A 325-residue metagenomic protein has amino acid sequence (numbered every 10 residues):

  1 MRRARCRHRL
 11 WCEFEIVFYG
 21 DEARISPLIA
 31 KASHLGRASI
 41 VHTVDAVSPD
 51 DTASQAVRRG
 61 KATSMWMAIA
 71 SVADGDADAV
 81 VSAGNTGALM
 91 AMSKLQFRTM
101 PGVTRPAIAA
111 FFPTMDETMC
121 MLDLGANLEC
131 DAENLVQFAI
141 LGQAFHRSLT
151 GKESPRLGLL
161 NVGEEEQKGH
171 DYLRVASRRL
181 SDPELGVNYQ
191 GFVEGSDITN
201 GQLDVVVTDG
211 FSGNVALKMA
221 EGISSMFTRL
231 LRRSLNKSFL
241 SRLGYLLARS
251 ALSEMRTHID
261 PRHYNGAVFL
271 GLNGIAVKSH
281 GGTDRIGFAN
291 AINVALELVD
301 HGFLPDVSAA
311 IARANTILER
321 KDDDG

Functional and structural regions predicted by a protein language model:
M1-P49: N-terminal glycine-rich anion-binding loop in soluble enzyme alpha/beta folds
L10-V17, E22-S26, L128-G195, D204 (+1 more regions): Glycine-rich phosphate/diphosphate-binding loop of Rossmann-like nucleotide-binding domains
F18-G20, V41, S82-G84, F111-P113 (+5 more regions): Short beta-strand segments
S33-A77: Phosphate/nucleotide-donor binding subsite
K61-M65, A70-K94, G210: Glycine/serine-rich anion-binding loops at beta->alpha junctions that coordinate negatively charged ligand groups
D78, G84-N134, F138: Glycine/threonine-rich beta-strand-loop-alpha-helix active-site module that forms ligand/phosphate-binding
K94-M119, Q202-V206, G210-R320: Glycine-rich phosphate/nucleotide-binding loop
